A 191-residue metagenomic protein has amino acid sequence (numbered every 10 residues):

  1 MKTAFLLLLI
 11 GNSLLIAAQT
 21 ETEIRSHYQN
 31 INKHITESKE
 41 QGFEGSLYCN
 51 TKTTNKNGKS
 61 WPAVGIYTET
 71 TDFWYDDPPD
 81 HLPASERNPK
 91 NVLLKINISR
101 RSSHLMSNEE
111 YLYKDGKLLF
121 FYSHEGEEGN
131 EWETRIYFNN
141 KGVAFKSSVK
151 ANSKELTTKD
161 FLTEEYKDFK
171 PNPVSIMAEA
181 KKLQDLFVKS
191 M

Functional and structural regions predicted by a protein language model:
T3-L14: Sec-dependent N-terminal signal peptides
Q19-D72, N130-M191: Long terminal segments
E44-N108, L112-K114: Surface-exposed acidic loop/strand-edge motifs in secreted or periplasmic proteins that form small linear binding
K90-L93, D115-L118, N140-K146: A short glycine-rich beta-turn/N-cap micro-motif
N97-R101, Y122-G126, S148-K150: Beta-turn initiation residues at beta-strand->coil junctions
H104-N108, G129-T134: Short, surface-exposed coil-to-beta transition loops
L112-E128: Short, internal acidic amphipathic alpha-helical interface segments that mediate docking to partner proteins
